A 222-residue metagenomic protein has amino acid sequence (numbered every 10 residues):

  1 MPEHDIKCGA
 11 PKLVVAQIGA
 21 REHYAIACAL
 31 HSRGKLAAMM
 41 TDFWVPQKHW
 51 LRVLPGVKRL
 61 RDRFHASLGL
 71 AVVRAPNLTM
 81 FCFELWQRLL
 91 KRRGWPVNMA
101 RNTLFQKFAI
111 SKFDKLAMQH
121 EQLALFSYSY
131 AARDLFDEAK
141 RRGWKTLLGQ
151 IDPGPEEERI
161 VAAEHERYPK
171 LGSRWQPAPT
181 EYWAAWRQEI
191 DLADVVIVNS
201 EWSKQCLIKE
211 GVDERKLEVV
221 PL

Functional and structural regions predicted by a protein language model:
C8, F43-K107: A conserved catalytic-core segment of Leloir-type glycosyltransferases
G9-G56: N-terminal low-complexity, Ser/Thr- and acidic-residue-enriched intrinsically disordered segments
A10, G34, E121-Q122, G143 (+1 more regions): Short, well-ordered alpha-helix to beta-strand connector turns
A20-Y24, V45-Q47, V53-L54, N98-I110 (+1 more regions): An aromatic- and histidine-rich active-site surface loop
D42, S127-Y128, V198-S200, L222: Replace "coordinates the UDP/GDP/TDP-sugar" with "coordinates nucleotide-activated sugar donors
V53-P55, F81-V97, R142-A184: Acceptor-binding helix/loop patch of EC 2.4 sugar-transfer enzymes, predominantly nucleotide-sugar-dependent
K107-M118, R133-R142, G154, K170-V195: Membrane-proximal helix-turn-helix segments that form the acceptor-binding/catalytic region of lipid-linked
Y182-K216: A short, active-site helix/loop in glycosyltransferases that binds the activated sugar's phosphate group
